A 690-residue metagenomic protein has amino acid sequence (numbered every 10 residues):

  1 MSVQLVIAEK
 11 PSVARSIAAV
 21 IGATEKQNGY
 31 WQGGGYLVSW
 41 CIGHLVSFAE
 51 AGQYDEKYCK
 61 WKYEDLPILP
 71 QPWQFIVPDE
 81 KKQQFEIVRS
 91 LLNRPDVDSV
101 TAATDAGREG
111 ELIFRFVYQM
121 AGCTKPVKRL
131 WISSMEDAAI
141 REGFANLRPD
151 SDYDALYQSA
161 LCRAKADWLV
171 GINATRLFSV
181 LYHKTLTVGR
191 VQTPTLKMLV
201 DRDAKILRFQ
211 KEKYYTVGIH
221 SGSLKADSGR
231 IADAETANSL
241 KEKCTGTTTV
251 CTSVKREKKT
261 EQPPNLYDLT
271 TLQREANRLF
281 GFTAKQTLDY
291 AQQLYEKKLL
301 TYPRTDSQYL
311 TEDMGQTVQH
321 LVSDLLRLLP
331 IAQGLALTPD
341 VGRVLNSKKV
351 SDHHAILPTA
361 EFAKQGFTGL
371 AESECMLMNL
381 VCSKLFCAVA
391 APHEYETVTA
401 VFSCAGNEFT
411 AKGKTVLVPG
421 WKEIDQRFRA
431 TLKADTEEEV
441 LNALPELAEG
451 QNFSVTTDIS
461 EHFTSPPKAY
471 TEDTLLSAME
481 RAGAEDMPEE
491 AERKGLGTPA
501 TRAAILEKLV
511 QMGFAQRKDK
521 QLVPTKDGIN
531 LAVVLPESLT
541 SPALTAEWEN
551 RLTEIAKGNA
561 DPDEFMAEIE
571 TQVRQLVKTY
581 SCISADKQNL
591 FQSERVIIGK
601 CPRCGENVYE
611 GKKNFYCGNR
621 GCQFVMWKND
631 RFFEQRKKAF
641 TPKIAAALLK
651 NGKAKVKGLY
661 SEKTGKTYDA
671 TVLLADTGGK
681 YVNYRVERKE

Functional and structural regions predicted by a protein language model:
M1-A164, P466: Intrinsically disordered, low-complexity regulatory segments
S2-L5, A103-A106, H183-T185, R256-N265 (+3 more regions): Conserved short loop/turn motifs at secondary-structure junctions
S2-L5, L92, T175, R208 (+2 more regions): Basic, low-complexity terminal or inter-domain segments flanking catalytic cores
P11-A18, G35-V38, I42, P78-R89 (+18 more regions): Amphipathic alpha-helical transducer elements in NTP-driven molecular machines
W73, P95, D137-S221, R256-T260: C-terminal or mid-to-C-terminal helical accessory/interaction module adjacent to the motor/catalytic core
K225, K255-R256, L326: Phosphate-rich ligand and nucleic-acid binding surfaces
A234-Y267, Q273: Metal- or metallocofactor-binding catalytic centers and their adjacent structured scaffolds across diverse enzyme
